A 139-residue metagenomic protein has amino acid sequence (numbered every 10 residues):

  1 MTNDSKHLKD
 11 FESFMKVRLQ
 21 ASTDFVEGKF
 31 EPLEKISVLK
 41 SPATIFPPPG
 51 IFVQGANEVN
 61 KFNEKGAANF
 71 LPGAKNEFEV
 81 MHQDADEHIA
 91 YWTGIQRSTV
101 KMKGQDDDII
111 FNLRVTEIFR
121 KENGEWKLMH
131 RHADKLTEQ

Functional and structural regions predicted by a protein language model:
M1-K35, P42-Q139: A beta-strand edge to alpha-helix "cap/lid" segment located at domain peripheries
